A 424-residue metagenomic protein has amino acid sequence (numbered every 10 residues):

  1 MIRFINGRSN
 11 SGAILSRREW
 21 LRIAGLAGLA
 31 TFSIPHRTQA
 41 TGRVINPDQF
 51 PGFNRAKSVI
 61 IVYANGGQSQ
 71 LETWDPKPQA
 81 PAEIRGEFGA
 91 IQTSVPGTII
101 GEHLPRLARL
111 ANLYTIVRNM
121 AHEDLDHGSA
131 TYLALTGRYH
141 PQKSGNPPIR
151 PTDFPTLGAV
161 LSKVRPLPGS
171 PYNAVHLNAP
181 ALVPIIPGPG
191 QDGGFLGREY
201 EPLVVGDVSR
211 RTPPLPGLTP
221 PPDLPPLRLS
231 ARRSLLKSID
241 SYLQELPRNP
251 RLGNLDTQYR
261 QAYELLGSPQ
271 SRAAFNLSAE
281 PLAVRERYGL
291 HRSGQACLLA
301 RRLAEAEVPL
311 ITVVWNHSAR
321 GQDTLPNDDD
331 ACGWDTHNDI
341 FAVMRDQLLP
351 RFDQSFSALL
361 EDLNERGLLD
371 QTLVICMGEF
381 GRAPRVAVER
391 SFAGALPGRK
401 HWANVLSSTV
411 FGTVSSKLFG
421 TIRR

Functional and structural regions predicted by a protein language model:
M1-R424: Ligand-binding pockets and gating/stacking loops
